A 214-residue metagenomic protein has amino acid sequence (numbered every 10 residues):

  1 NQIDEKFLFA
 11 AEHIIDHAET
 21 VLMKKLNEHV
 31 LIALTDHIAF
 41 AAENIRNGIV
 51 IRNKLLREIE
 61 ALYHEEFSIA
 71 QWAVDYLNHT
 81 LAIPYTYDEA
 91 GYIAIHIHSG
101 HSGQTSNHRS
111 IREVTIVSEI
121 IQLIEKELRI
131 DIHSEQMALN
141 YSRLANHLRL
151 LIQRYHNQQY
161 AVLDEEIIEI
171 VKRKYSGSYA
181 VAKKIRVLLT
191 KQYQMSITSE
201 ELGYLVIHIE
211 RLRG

Functional and structural regions predicted by a protein language model:
N1-G214: A cross-family "folded-core" feature that marks the main globular domain of proteins
